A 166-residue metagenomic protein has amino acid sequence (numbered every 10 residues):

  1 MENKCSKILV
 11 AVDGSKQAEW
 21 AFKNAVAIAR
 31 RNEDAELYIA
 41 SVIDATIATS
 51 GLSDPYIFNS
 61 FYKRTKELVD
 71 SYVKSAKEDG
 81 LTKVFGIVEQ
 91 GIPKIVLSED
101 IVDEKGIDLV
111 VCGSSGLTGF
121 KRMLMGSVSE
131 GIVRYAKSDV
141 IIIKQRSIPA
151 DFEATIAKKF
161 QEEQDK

Functional and structural regions predicted by a protein language model:
M1-N3, K74-V110, I156-K166: Structural beta-alpha unit
E2-L52, D79, Q161-K166: Small/aliphatic-rich secondary-structure junction motif
K4, D103-D151, F160: Gly/Ser-rich helix-loop-strand patches that form or flank binding pockets for ribonucleotide-derived cofactors
A21, T49-L52, V96-E99, R122-M123 (+1 more regions): Short, well-ordered secondary-structure micro-motifs
N24-I28, S71-S75, D100: A generic secondary-structure signal
Y38-A40, F85-E89, I141: General small-molecule cofactor/ligand-binding pocket signal
Y56-E67: A short acidic, glycine-rich active-site loop that binds or catalyzes chemistry on phosphate/adenosine moieties
